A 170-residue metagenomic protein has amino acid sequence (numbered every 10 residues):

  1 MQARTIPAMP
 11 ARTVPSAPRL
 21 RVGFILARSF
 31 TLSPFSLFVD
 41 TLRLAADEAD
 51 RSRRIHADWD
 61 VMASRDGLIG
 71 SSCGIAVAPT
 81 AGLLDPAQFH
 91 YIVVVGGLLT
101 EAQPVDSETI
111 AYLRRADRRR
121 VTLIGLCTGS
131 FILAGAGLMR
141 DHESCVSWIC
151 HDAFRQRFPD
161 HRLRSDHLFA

Functional and structural regions predicted by a protein language model:
M1-L123, I132-G135: Extended, subdomain-level signal for the structured scaffold at the beginning of enzyme domains
R140-F169: A conserved active-site-flanking secondary-structure segment within enzyme catalytic domains
